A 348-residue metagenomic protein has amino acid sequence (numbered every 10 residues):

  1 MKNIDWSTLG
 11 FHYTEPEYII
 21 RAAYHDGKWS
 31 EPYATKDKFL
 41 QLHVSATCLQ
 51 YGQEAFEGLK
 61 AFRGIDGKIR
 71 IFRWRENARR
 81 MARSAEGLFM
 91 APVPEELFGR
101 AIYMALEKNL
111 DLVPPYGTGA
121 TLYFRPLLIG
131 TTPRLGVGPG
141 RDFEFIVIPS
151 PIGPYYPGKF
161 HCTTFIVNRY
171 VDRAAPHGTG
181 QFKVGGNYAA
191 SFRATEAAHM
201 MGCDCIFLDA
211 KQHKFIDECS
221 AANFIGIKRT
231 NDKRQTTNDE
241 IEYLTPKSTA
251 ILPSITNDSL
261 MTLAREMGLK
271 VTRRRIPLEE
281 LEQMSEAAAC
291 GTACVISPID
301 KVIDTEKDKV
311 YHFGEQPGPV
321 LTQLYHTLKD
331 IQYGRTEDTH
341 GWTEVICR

Functional and structural regions predicted by a protein language model:
M1-A101, A105, L127, R134-R234 (+1 more regions): Helix-start/capping segments and mature chain N-termini
E95-L97, A105-G119: Charged, gly/pro-rich active-site loop segments
P115-I129: Extended, Lys/Arg-enriched charged tracts that mediate electrostatic binding to polyanionic substrates
